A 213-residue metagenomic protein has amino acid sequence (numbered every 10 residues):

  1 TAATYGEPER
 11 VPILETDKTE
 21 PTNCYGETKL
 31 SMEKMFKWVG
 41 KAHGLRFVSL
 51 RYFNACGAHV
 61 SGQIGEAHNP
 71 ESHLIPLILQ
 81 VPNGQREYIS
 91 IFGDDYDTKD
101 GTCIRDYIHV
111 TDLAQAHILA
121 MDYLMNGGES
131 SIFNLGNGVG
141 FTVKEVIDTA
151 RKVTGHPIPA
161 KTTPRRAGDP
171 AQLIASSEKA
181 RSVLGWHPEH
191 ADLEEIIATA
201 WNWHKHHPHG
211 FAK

Functional and structural regions predicted by a protein language model:
A2, W38, L119-Y123: A generic secondary-structure signal
A3-N54, S61-H73: Catalytic helix-loop patch of NAD(P)-dependent Rossmann-fold dehydrogenases
T4, A55-G57, L113, G138: Conserved sequence/active-site signature of Rossmann-fold short-chain dehydrogenase/reductase
E7-E9, L14-E15, E20-P21, V60-Q63 (+4 more regions): Glycine-rich, flexible loop/turn motifs
I13-T16, C56-H59, G127, G155-I158: A short alpha-helix capping/helix-coil boundary motif
K29, G57-H59, D122-Y123, H209: Short regulatory "switch" loops immediately downstream of catalytic or recognition motifs within protein catalytic
L74-K213: C-terminal substrate-binding subdomain of Rossmann-fold SDR/epimerase-dehydratase oxidoreductases
